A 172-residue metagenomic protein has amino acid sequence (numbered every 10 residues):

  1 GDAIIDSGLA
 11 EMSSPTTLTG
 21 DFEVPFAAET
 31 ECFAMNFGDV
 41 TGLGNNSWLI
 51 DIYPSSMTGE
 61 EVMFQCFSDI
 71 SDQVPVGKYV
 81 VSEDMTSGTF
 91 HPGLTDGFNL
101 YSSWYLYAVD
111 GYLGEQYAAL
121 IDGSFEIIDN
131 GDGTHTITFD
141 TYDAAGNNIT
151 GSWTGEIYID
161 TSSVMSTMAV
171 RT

Functional and structural regions predicted by a protein language model:
G1-F22, C66-S68, I121-G123, T138-T172: Edge beta-strand at a domain terminus
G8-G42: N-terminal export/targeting and maturation segments
E31-N130, V170-T172: Surface-exposed helix/loop patches within compact recognition domains
L43-G44, N130-T134, I157-T161: Short, solvent-exposed coil/turn segments at beta-strand boundaries
I50-P54, I137-Y142: Short beta-strand segments that buttress and anchor functional surface loops
T58-E60, G133, A145-N147: Short acidic/polar mixed-charge low-complexity motifs
V74-P75, Y79-V80, T134-F139, M165-S166: Short, well-ordered strand-loop elements centered on a beta-strand within folded domains, enriched for acidic residues
